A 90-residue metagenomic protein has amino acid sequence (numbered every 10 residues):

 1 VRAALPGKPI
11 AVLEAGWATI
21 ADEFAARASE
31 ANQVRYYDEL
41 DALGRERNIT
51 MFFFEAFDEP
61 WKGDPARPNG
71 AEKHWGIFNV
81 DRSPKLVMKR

Functional and structural regions predicted by a protein language model:
V1-E23: Glycoside hydrolase catalytic-domain groove-lining segments
V1-K8, E39-T50: A structural motif corresponding to the C-terminal end of an alpha-helix and its immediate exit/capping segment
A25-A31, R35, L43-R90: Aromatic-rich peripheral "rim/lid" segments of glycoside hydrolase catalytic domains that contact and position glycan
